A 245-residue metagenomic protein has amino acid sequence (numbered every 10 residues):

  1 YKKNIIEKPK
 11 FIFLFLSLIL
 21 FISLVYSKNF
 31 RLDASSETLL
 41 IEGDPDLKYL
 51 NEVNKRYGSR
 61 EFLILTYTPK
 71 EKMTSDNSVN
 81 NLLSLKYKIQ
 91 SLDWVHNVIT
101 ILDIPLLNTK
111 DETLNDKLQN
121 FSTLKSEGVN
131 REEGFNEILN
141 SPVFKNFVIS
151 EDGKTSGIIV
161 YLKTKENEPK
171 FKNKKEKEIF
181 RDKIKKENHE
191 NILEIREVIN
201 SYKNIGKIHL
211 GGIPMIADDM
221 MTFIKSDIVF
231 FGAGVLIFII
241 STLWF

Functional and structural regions predicted by a protein language model:
Y1-A34: Signature of alpha-helical transmembrane segments and their immediate interfacial
I5, I89-Q90, I199: Hydrophobic C-terminal alpha-helix "anchor/cap" residues
K8, L92-V95, Y202: Acidic-histidine catalytic/liganding microenvironments
N29-M73, V79, G128, E132-E151: Solvent-exposed, non-transmembrane loop/terminal regulatory segments of multi-pass membrane proteins
N51, N80-L83, Y87, L193 (+2 more regions): Solvent-exposed, polar/charged alpha-helical surfaces in well-ordered, non-transmembrane soluble domains, broadly
K55, K125-F245: Extracytoplasmic
T66-T68, L83-L107: Short amphipathic beta-strand/extended segments in non-transmembrane regions
L83, N108-K125, M221-V229: Charged, often glycine-rich, active-site loop that binds/positions anionic groups
